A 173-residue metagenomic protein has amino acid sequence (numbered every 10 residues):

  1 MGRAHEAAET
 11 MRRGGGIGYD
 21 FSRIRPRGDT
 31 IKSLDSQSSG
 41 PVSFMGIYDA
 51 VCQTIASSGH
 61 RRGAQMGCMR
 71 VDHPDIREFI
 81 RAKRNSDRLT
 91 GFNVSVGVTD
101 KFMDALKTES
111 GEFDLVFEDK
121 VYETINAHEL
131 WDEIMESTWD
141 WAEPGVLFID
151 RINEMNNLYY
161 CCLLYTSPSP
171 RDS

Functional and structural regions predicted by a protein language model:
M1-Q53: Long, structured ligand/cofactor-binding scaffold of large enzymes
I24, S33-I47, S57-Y160: Conserved, charged catalytic cores of large soluble enzymes
Y165-P170: Conserved small/polar residues in nucleotide/adenosyl-binding loops
S173: Extended, polar beta-sheet/loop recognition surfaces of beta-rich domains that mediate binding to diverse ligands
